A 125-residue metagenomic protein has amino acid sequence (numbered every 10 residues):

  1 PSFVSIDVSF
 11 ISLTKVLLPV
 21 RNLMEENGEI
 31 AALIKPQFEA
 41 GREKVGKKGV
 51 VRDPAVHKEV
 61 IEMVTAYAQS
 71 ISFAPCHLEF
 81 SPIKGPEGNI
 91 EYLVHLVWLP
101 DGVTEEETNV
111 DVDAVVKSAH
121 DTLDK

Functional and structural regions predicted by a protein language model:
P1-F3, K15: A short acidic, Gly/Pro-enriched loop at the edge of an enzyme's catalytic core that lines a small-molecule cofactor
I6: Redox-cofactor binding/interface segments in oxidoreductases and associated redox assembly factors
T14-A31: A short glycine-rich, Lys/Arg-flanked "PGG" loop and its adjoining helix->strand segment in the class I
K35, G88: Residue-level signal for inorganic ion chemistry
P36-D53: Short, glycine-/aromatic-enriched active-site segment of Class I SAM-dependent methyltransferases
H57-I71: Short alpha-helix
S72-P82: Conserved S-adenosyl-L-methionine
I90-K125: Flexible, glycine-/basic-rich loop-and-beta segments that form/coincide with the SAM-dependent methyltransferase
